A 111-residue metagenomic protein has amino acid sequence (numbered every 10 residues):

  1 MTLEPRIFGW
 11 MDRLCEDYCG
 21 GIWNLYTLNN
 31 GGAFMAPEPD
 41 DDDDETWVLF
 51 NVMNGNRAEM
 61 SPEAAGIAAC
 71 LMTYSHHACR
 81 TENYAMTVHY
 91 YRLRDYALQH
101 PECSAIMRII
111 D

Functional and structural regions predicted by a protein language model:
M1-D44: Amphipathic, interaction-prone secondary-structure segments
R6-W10, G66, R92, A105: Exposed alpha-helical structural elements
M11-C15, L71, A78, A97: Hydrophobic, Leu/Ile/Phe/Ala-enriched alpha-helical segments that form helix-helix packing faces
L14, I22, N30, C70 (+2 more regions): A general marker of short, structured functional hotspots
E45-L49: Short acidic (Asp/Glu) and glycine-rich catalytic loops that position anionic groups and cofactors
F50-V88: Compact, glycine/acidic-enriched structural inserts
H76-D111: Low-complexity intrinsically disordered segments
